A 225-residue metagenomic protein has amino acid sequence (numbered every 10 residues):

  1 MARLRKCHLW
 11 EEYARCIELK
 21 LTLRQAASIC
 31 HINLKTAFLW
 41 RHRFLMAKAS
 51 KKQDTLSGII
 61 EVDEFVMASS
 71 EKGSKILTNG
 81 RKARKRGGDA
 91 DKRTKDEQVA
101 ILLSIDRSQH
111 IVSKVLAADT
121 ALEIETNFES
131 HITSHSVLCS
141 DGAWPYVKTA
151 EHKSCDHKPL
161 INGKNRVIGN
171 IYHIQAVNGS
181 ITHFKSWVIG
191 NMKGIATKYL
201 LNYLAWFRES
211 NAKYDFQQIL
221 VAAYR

Functional and structural regions predicted by a protein language model:
M1-R225: Residue-level recognition of single "structural anchor" positions that define or cap local secondary structure
